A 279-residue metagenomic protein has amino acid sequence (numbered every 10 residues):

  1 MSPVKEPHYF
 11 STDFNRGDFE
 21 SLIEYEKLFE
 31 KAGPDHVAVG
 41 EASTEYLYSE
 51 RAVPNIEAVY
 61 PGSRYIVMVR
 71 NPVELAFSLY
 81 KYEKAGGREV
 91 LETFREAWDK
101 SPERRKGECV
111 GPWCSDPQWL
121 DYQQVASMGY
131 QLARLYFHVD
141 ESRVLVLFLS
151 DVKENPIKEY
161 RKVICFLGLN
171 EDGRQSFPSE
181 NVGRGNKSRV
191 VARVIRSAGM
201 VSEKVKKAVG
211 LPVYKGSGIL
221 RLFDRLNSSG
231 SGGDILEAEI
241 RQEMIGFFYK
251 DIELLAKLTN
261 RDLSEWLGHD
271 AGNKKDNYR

Functional and structural regions predicted by a protein language model:
M1-L47, A58-M68, P72-P112, D276: PAPS-dependent sulfotransferase catalytic core
K5-E6, V90, Q124, G232 (+1 more regions): Glycine-rich, flexible loop/turn motifs
F19-G33, R88-S176: PAPS-dependent sulfotransferase catalytic domain
Y25, G40, I56, Y65 (+7 more regions): Generic structural signal for small/hydrophobic residues in well-ordered secondary structure, especially within
Y25-L28, A52, M128-L132, E159 (+3 more regions): Alpha-helical packing segments of well-folded alpha/beta enzyme cores
E41-T44, W119-Q123, E239, E243: Short, surface-exposed alpha-helical recognition segments that flank or form part of ligand/macromolecule-binding
A52-V53, A76-K81, G87-R88, K158-Y160 (+1 more regions): Short aromatic-enriched loop/helix-cap "lid" or pocket-rim segments at secondary-structure transitions that line
R134-Q242, G246, R261-R279: The conserved 3'-phosphoadenosine-5'-phosphosulfate
